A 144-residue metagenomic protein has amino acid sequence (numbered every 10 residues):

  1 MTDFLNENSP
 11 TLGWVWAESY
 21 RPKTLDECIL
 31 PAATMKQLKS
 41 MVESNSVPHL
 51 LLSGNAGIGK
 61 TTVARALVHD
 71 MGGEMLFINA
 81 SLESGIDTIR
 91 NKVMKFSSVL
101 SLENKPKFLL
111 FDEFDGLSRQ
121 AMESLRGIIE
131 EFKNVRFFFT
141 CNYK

Functional and structural regions predicted by a protein language model:
M1-K144: P-loop/Walker A NTP-binding region and its immediately flanking N-terminal helices in P-loop NTPase folds
